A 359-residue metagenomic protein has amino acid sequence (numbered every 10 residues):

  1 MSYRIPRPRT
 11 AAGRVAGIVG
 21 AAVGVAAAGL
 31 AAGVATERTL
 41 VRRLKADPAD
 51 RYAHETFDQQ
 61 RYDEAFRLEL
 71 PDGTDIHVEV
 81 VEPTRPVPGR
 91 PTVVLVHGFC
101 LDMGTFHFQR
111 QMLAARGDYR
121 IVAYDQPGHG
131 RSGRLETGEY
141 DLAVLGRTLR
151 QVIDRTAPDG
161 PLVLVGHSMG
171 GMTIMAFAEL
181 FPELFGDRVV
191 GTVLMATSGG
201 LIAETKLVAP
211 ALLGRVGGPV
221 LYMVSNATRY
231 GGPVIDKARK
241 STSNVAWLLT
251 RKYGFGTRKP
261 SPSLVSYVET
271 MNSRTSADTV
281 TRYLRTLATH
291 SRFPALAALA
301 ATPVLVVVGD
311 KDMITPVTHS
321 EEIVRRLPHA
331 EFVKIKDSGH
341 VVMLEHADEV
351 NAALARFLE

Functional and structural regions predicted by a protein language model:
R9-L40: Hydrophobic alpha-helical topogenic segments used for membrane insertion/localization
Y52-I76: N-terminal cap/lid segment of alpha/beta-hydrolase-fold proteins
T74, E79-R134: Conserved HGGG/HGGXW glycine-rich cap/lid loop of the alpha/beta-hydrolase fold
R120-T173, E179-D187, A352: Active-site loop/oxyanion-hole signature of alpha/beta-hydrolase fold enzymes
E183, D187-I235: Flexible "cap/lid" loop of the alpha/beta hydrolase fold
T228-A298: Conserved alpha/beta-hydrolase catalytic His-Asp/Glu region
L299-A300, V306-V308, D312: Short beta-strand/loop motif that positions the catalytic acidic residue of the alpha/beta-hydrolase fold
I314, F332-A352: Catalytic histidine-centered segment of alpha/beta-hydrolase-like enzymes
